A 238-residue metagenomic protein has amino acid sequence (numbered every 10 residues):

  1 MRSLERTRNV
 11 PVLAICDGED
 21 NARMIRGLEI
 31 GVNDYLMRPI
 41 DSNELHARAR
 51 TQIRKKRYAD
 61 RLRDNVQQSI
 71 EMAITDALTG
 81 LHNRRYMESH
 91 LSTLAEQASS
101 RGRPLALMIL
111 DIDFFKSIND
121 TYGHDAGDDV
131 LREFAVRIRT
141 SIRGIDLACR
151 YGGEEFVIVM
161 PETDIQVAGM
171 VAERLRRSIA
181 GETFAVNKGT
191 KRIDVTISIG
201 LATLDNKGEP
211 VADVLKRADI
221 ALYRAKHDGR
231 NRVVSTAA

Functional and structural regions predicted by a protein language model:
S3, R8, D17-D34, I145: Alpha4 helix (beta4-alpha4-beta5 surface) of REC/receiver domains from two-component response regulators
P39-A49, V167: C-terminal output helix
I70-E71, R84-P104, A135-R143, P161: Short regulatory alpha-helical coupling segments that immediately precede and/or link into cyclic nucleotide signaling
I70-S89, L110-H124, R132: Conserved nucleotide-binding and Mg2+-coordinating catalytic segments in signaling enzymes
Q97, T140-I145, R177-T190, T203 (+1 more regions): Short catalytic/binding micro-motifs of nucleotide second-messenger systems
A135-V136, V167-A185, R217-D219: Alpha-helical scaffold within the catalytic cores of cyclic-nucleotide enzymes
L147-R150: A short pre-motif secondary-structure segment
I165, G169, L204-A238: Catalytic-core segments of nucleotide cyclases and related cyclic-nucleotide turnover enzymes
